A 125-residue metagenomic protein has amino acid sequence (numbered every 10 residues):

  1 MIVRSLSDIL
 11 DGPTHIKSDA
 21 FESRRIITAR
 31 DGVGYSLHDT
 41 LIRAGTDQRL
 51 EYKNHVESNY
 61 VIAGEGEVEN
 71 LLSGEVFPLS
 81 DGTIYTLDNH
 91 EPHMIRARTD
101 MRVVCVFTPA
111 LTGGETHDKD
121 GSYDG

Functional and structural regions predicted by a protein language model:
M1-Y35, R49, E115-G125: A short, N-terminal "cap"/entry segment at the start of jelly-roll beta-barrel domains of the cupin/DSBH fold
D31-G32, S73, D100: Short strand-connecting beta-turns/loops that link adjacent beta-strands
S36-K53: Conserved short histidine dyad/triad with adjacent acidic residue
T40, N59, Y85: Conserved GNAT-family N-acetyltransferase fold
R43-G45, D81-G82, D88-H90: Tight coil/turn sites that cap or link beta-strands
Q48-L50, V68-E69, L87, P92-R98: Short beta-strand His + acidic residue motifs that chelate non-heme Fe in jelly-roll/DSBH and cupin folds
K53, S58-D81, E91: A short beta-strand-loop-beta hairpin characteristic of the jelly-roll/cupin
N89-G114: Ligand-binding loop in jelly-roll beta-barrel domains
